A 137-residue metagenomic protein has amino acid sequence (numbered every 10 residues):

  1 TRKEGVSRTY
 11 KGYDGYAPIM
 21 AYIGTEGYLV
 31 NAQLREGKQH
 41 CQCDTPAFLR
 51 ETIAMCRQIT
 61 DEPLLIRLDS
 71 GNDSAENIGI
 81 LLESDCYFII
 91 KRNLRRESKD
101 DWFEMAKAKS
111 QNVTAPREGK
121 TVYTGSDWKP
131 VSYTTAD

Functional and structural regions predicted by a protein language model:
T1, G27, L64-D73, F88: Short, conserved catalytic/metal-binding motifs centered on acidic residues
T1-A21: Active-site-proximal, Lys/Arg-enriched surface segment that forms a nucleic-acid-binding/basic interface patch
T25-E36: Gly-rich Lys/Arg/Thr-decorated short loops/hinges at beta-loop-alpha junctions or inter-strand turns that position
L34-M55: Active-site beta-loop-alpha junctions of metal-dependent nucleic acid enzymes, especially the RNase H-like/DDE
R35-G37, D69-D73, N93-R95: Active-site beta-loop-alpha junctions enriched in small/polar residues
M55, T60-R67: A conserved hydrophobic secondary-structure block that centers on an alpha-helix together with its immediately flanking
I78-Y87: Short, surface-exposed basic-aromatic patches at helix termini and helix-loop junctions that form
Y87-D137: An anionic, glycine-rich sequence signature occurring as long contiguous blocks
